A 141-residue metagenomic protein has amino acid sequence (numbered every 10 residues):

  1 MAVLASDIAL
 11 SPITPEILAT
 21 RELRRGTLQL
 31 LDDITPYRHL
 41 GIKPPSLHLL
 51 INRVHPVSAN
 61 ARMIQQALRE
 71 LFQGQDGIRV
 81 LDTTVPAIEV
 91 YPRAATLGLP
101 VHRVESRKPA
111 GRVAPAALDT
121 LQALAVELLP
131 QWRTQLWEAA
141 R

Functional and structural regions predicted by a protein language model:
M1-I17: Inter-motif core of Ras-like GTPase G domains
L4, L40-K43, Q73-G74: Short, conserved loop/helix-junction motifs that constitute active-site signature segments in enzyme catalytic cores
S11-T14, H48-R53: Conserved beta-strand segments of the P-loop GTPase G domain that flank and frequently precede/overlap
R21-L47, M63: Anionic-ligand binding region
R53-H102: Beta-strand-loop-alpha "switch" segments that mediate conformational coupling across diverse proteins
V90-L128: C-terminal boundary of histidine-terminating zinc-finger modules
A125-A139: Short, hydrophobic alpha-helical segments
